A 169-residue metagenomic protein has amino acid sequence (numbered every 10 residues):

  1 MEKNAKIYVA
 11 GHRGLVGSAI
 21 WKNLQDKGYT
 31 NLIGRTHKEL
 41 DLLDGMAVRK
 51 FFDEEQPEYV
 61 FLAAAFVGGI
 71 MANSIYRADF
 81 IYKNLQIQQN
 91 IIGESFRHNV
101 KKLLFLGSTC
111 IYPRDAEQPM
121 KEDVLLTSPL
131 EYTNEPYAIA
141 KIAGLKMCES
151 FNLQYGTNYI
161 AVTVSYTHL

Functional and structural regions predicted by a protein language model:
I7-L24: N-terminal Rossmann NAD(P)H-binding glycine-rich loop of SDR-like oxidoreductase domains
A10, R35, A63-A64, L103-S108 (+1 more regions): SDR active-site strand-loop-helix element
N31-V48: Adenosine-cofactor binding site in Rossmann-like domains, unifying the SAM/SAH pocket of S-adenosylmethionine-dependent
L43, Y76-I87, E131, E135 (+1 more regions): Glycine-rich NAD(P)-binding loop of the Rossmann-fold in SDR/ketoreductase-type enzymes
M46-N84: NAD(P)H-binding glycine-rich loop region in Rossmannoid oxidoreductase-like domains and their noncatalytic homologs
Q89-N134: Conserved Rossmann-fold NAD(P)-dependent oxidoreductase catalytic core, especially the SDR/UDP-sugar
Y132-I160: Active-site Tyr-X1-5-Lys
Y166-L169: Conserved small/polar residues in nucleotide/adenosyl-binding loops
